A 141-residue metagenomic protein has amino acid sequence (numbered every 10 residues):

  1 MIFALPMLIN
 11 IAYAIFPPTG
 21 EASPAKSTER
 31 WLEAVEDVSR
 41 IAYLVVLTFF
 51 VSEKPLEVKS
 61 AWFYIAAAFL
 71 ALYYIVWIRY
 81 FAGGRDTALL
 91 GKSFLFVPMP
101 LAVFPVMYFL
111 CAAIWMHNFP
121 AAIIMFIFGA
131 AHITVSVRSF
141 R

Functional and structural regions predicted by a protein language model:
M1, T48-Y64, C111-A122: Helix-coil boundary and interhelical linker segments in multi-pass alpha-helical membrane proteins
A4-A42, E53-L56: Interfacial loop at the N-terminal end of multi-pass membrane proteins
I11, L44-T48, F109-C111, I133: Alpha-helical transmembrane segments of multipass membrane proteins
I15-T19, A82, V137-R141: Membrane-interface capping segments at transmembrane-helix boundaries
D37-F50, A66-L70, L101-M107: Core segments of transmembrane alpha-helices that mediate helix-helix packing or line hydrophobic substrate/ligand
L56-P105: Membrane-proximal helix-loop-helix units in multi-pass membrane proteins
L70-I75, I127-R138: Alpha-helical transmembrane segments and their membrane-interface exit regions
R85-K92, V106-I123: Membrane-helix boundary connector in multi-pass membrane proteins
